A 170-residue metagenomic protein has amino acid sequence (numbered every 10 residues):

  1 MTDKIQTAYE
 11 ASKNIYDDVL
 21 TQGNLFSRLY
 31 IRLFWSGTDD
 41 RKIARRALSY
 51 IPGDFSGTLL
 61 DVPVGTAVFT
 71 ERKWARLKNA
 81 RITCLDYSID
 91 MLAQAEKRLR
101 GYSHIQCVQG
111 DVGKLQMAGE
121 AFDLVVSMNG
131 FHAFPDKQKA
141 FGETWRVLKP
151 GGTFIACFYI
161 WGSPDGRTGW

Functional and structural regions predicted by a protein language model:
M1-G53, V68-R72, M91: Conserved class I S-adenosyl-L-methionine
I51-G53, R76-L77, L99, L148: A generic alpha-to-beta junction signature in SAM-dependent methyltransferases
T58, G152-T153: Short glycine-centered segments of the SAM/dcSAM-binding site in methyltransferase folds
T58-K114: Class I SAM-dependent methyltransferase SAM/SAH-binding core
V126: A conserved beta-strand element that flanks and buttresses the S-adenosyl-L-methionine
N129-G130: Short catalytic micro-motifs in class I SAM-dependent methyltransferases
Q138-P150: A short glycine-rich, Lys/Arg-flanked "PGG" loop and its adjoining helix->strand segment in the class I
I155-W170: Conserved class I S-adenosyl-L-methionine
